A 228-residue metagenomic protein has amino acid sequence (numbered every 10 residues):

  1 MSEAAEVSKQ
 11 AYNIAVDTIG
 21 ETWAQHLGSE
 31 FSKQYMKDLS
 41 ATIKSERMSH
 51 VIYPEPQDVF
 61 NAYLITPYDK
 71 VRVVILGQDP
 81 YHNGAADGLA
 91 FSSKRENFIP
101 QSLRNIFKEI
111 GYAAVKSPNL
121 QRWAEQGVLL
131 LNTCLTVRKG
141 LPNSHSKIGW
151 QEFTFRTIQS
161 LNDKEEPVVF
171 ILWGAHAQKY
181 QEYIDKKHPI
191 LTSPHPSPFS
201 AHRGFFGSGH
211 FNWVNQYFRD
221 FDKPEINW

Functional and structural regions predicted by a protein language model:
M1-A4, S8: A charge-rich, low-complexity, intrinsically flexible signal that marks solvent-exposed coils, linkers, repeats
K9-Q10, I14-L27: Generic N-terminal amphipathic, Lys/Arg-enriched alpha-helix
T22, S29-L172, H176-I184, H188-T192 (+3 more regions): A polyanion-binding, active-site-adjacent surface
